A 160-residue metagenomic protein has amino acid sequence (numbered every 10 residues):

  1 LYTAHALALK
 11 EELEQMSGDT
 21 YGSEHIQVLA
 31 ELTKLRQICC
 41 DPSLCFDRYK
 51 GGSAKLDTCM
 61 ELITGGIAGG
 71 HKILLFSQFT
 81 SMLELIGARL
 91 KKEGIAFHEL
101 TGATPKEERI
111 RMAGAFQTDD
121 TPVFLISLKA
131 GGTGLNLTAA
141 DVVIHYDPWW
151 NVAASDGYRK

Functional and structural regions predicted by a protein language model:
L1-L135, A139: Conserved Helicase C-terminal RecA-like lobe
A103, K129-K160: Conserved RecA-like helicase motor core of SF1/SF2 enzymes
